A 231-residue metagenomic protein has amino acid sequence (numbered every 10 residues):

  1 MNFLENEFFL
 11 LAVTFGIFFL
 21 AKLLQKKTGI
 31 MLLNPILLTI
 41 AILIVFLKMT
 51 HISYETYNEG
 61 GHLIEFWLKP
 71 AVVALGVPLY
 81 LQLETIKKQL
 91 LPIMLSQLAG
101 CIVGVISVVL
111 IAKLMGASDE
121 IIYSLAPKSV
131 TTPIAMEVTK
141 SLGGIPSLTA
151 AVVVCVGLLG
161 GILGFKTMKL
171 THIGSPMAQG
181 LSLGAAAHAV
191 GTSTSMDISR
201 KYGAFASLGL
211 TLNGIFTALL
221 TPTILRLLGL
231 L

Functional and structural regions predicted by a protein language model:
M1-T14, E59-V73, D119-P127, S147-C155 (+1 more regions): Structural signature of hydrophobic alpha-helical transmembrane segments
N2-Y80, K88-P92, S96, G100: Helical membrane-embedded segments and adjacent short helical loop/helix-boundary regions of multi-pass membrane
L10-V13, L83-V108, A150-L159, G209-I215: Entry/N-cap segments of selected transmembrane alpha helices and their immediately preceding amphipathic helices
L37-M49, K69-A74, S96-V108, A126-M136 (+2 more regions): Small-residue-rich segments of transmembrane alpha-helices in multi-pass membrane proteins, especially helix faces
V77-L90, K113-L114, E137-C155, L170 (+1 more regions): Helix-loop-helix hairpins and the membrane-proximal interhelical loops of multi-pass alpha-helical transport proteins
L95-A135, V156-T171: Transmembrane alpha-helices that form the ion-translocation and gating core of multi-pass ion transport proteins
K113, L220-L231: Juxtamembrane boundary at the C-terminal end of a transmembrane helix
I121-L148, V154-C155, T167-L170, G174-L212: Alpha-helical membrane segments and immediately flanking helix-loop junctions that form or couple to the substrate/ion
